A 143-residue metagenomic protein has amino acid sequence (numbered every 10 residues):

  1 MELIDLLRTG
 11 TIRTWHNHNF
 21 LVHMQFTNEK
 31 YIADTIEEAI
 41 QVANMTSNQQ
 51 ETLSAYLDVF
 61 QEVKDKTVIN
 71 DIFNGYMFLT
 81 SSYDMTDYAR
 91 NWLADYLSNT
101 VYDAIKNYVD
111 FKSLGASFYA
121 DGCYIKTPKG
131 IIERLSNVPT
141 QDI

Functional and structural regions predicted by a protein language model:
M1-E2, D110: Generic ordered-secondary-structure signal
E2-Y96: Mixed-charge (acidic/basic) macromolecular-recognition segments
D87-I143: Acidic, proline/glycine-rich low-complexity IDRs
